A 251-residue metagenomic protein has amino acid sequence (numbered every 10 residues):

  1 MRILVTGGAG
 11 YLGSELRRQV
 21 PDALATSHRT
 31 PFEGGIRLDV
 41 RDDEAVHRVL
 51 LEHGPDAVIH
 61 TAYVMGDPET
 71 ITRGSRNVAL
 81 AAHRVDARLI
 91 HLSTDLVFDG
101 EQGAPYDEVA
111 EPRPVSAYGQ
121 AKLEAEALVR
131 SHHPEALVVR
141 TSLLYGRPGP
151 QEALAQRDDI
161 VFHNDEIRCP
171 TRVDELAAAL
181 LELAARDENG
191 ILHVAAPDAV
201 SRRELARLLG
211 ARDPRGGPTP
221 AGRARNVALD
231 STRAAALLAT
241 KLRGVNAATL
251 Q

Functional and structural regions predicted by a protein language model:
M1-P21: N-terminal Rossmann NAD(P)H-binding glycine-rich loop of SDR-like oxidoreductase domains
T6, T26, T61, L89-T94 (+1 more regions): SDR active-site strand-loop-helix element
L24-G34, D39-V40: N-terminal Rossmann-fold cofactor-binding loop
L38-N77, H83: NAD(P)H-binding glycine-rich loop region in Rossmannoid oxidoreductase-like domains and their noncatalytic homologs
R73, V97-V139: Catalytic helix-loop patch of NAD(P)-dependent Rossmann-fold dehydrogenases
A127-R168, V173-E175: NAD(P)-dependent short-chain dehydrogenase/reductase
A177-N226: Mid/C-terminal beta-alpha module of Rossmann-like enzyme folds, strongest in SDR-family dehydrogenases/epimerases
R212-R215, G222-Q251: C-terminal amphipathic/interface module of NAD(P)-dependent oxidoreductases and related NAD-binding regulators
